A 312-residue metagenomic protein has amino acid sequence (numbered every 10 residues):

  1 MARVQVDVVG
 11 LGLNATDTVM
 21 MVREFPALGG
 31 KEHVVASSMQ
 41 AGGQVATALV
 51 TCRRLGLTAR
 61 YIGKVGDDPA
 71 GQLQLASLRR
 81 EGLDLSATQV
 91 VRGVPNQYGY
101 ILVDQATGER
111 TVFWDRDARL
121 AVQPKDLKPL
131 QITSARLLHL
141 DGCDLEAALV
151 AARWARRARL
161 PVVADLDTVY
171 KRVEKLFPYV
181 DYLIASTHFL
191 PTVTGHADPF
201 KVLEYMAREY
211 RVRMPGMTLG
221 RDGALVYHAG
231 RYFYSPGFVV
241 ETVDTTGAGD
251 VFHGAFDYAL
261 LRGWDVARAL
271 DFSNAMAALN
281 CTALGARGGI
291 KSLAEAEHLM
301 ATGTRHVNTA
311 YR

Functional and structural regions predicted by a protein language model:
M1-D7, H33, F200-R312: Conserved phosphate-binding/catalytic region of the ribokinase-like
M1-K64, P69-L73, R80, T242 (+1 more regions): Glycine-rich phosphate/adenosyl-contacting loop at the front of the ribokinase-like
C52, L138, L183-S186: Residue-level signal for inorganic ion chemistry
S77-G93: A glycine-rich helix N-cap at a beta->alpha junction
S86-V91, I101-L137, G142: Conserved phosphate-binding/catalytic loop of the ribokinase/pfkB sugar-kinase fold
R119-K128, E146, A164-R172: Active-site glycine-rich loop that binds ribose-phosphate moieties when present
A152, R156-Y234, E241: Conserved phosphate/ATP/ADP-binding segment of small-molecule kinases
